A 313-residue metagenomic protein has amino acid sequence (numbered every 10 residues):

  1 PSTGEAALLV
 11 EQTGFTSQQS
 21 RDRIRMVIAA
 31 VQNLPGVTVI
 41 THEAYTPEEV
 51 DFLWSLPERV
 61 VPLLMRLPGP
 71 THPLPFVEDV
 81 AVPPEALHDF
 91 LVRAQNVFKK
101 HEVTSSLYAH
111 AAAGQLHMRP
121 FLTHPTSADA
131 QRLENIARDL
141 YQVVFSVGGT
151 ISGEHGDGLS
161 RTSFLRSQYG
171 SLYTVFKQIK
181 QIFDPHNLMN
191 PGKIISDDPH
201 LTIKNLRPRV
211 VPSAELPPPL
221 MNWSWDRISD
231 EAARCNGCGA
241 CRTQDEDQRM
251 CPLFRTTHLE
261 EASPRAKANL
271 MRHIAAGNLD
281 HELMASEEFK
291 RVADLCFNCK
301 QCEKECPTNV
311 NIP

Functional and structural regions predicted by a protein language model:
P1, H42-E58, Y108-F121, G153-L165 (+5 more regions): A glycine-rich phosphate-binding loop feature that marks nucleotide/adenosyl-phosphate handling sites
P1, V31-L53, T104-Y108, V147-E154 (+3 more regions): Flexible, glycine/charged-enriched surface loops at secondary-structure junctions
P1-T71, A109-A111, I195, T256-M271 (+1 more regions): Terminal amphipathic helices with adjacent charged low-complexity linkers/tails
G4-G14, P68-V80, L116-H124, L159-S167: Short, hydrophobic beta-strand segments
T13, V27-L34, V97, H101 (+6 more regions): Change "in soluble alpha/beta enzymes" to "in soluble alpha/beta proteins
L63-L67, T71, Q168-W225, A233: Activity-critical C-terminal alpha-helical subdomain
P84-A94, H101-R161, V175-I179, E231 (+4 more regions): Extended, hydrophobic alpha-helical segments in both membrane/secreted and soluble proteins
L201, L206-C238, R242-P313: Ferredoxin-type iron-sulfur electron-transfer modules in oxidoreductases and energy-metabolism complexes
